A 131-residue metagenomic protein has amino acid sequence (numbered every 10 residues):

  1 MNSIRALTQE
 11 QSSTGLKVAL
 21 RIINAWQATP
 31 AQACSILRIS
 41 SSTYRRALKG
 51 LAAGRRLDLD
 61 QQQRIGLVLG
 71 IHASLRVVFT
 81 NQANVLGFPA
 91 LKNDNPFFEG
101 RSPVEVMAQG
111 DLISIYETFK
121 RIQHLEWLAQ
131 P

Functional and structural regions predicted by a protein language model:
M1-P131: Non-transmembrane "mature" sequence context
